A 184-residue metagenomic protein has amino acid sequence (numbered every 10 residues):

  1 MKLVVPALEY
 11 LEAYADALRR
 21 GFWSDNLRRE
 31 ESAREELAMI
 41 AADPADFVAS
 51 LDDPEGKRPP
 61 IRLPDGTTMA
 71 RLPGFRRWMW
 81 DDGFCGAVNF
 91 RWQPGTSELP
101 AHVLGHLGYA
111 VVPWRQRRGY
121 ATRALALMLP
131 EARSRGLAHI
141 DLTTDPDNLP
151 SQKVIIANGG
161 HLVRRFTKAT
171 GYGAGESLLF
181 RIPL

Functional and structural regions predicted by a protein language model:
M1-H106, P113, K168-L184: GNAT-family acyltransferases
E9, A13, A124, P150: Charged catalytic carboxylate motif
H106, H139, P150: Amphipathic alpha-helical recognition patches that constitute DNA-binding helices
G108-V111, R117-S134, K153-A157: Conserved acetyl-CoA-binding loop-helix of GNAT-fold acetyltransferases
A132-T143: Conserved GNAT acetyl-CoA-binding A-motif
R133, P150, G173-A174: Short secondary-structure boundary/hinge segments and terminal tails
L142-Q152: Conserved beta-strand-loop-alpha-helix junction that forms the acyl-donor binding cleft
I156-F166: Conserved acetyl-CoA-binding loop of GNAT-fold acetyltransferases
